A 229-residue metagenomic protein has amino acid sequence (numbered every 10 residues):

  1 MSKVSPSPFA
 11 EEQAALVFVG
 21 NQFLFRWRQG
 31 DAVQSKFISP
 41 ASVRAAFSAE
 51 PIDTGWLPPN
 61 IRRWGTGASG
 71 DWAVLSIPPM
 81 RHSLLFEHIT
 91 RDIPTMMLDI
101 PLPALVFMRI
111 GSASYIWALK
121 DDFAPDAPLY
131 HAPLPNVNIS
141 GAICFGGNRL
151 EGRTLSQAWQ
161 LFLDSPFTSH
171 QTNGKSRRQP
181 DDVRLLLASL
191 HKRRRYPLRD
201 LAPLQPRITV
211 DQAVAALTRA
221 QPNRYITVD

Functional and structural regions predicted by a protein language model:
S2-F9, P125-D229: Domain-scale recognition of soluble eukaryotic interaction modules
V4-A10, A14-L150: Compact alpha/beta protein-protein interaction domains typified by the UBC
